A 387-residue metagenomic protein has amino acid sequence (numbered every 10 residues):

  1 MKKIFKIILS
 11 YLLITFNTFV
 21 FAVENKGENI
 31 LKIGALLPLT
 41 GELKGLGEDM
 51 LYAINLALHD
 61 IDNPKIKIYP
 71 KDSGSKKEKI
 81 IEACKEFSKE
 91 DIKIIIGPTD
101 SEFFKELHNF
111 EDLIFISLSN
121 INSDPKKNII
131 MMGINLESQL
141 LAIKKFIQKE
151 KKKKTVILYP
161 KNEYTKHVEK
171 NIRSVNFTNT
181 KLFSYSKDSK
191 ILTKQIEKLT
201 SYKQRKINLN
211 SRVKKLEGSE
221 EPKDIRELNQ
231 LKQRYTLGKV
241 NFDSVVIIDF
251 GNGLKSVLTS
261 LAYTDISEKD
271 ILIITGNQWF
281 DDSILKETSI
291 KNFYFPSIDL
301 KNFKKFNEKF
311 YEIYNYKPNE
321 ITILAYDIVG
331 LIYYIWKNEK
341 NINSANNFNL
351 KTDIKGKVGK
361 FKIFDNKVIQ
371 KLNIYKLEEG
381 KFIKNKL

Functional and structural regions predicted by a protein language model:
K2-I8, L13, V20-L387: Extracytosolic ligand-binding ectodomains
